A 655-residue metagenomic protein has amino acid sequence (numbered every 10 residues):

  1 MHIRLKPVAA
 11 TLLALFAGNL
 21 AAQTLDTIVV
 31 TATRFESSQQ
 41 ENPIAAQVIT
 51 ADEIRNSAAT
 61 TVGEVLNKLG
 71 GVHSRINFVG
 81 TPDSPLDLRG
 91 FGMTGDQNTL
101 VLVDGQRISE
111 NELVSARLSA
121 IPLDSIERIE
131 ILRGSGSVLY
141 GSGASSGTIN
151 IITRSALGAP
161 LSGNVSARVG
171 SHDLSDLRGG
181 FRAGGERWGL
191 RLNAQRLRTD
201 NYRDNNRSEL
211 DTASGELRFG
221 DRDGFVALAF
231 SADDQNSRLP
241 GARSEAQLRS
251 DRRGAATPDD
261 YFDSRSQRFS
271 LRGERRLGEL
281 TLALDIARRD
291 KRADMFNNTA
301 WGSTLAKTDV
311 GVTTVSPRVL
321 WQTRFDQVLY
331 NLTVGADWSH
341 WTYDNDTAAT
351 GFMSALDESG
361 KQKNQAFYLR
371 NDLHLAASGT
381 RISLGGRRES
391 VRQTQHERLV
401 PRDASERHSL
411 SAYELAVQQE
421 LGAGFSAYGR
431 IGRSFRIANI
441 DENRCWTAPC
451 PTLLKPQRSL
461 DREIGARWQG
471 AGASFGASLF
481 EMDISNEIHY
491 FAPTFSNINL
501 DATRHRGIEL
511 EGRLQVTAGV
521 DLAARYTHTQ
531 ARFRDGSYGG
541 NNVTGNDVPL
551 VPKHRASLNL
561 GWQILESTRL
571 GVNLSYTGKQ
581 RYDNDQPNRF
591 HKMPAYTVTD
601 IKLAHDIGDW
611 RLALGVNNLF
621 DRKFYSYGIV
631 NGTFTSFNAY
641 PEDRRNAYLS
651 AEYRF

Functional and structural regions predicted by a protein language model:
V62-V65, S84-R89, T99-L102, A116-P122 (+3 more regions): N-terminal periplasmic accessory domains that precede and gate Gram-negative outer-membrane beta-barrel machines
G63, N67-Q106, E110: Extracytoplasmic beta-strand/coil segments of soluble accessory domains associated with Gram-negative outer-membrane
Q106-R133, L453: Short acidic/polar hinge/loop motifs at secondary-structure boundaries that mediate gating or recognition
S162, V169-R198, R203-P240, D260-G278 (+2 more regions): Transmembrane beta-barrel wall of Gram-negative outer-membrane proteins
G220, G224-D233, F262-A404, S409 (+5 more regions): Face-selective signature of the C-terminal outer-membrane beta-barrel domain
L282-N297, H340-T342, E420, S426-G432 (+3 more regions): Membrane-embedded beta-barrel scaffold of Gram-negative outer-membrane proteins
V319-W321, D326, Y330, A376 (+6 more regions): Gram-negative outer-membrane beta-barrel transporters
Y576-D585, A604-F655: C-terminal beta-signal and adjacent terminal beta-strands/loops of Gram-negative outer-membrane beta-barrel proteins
